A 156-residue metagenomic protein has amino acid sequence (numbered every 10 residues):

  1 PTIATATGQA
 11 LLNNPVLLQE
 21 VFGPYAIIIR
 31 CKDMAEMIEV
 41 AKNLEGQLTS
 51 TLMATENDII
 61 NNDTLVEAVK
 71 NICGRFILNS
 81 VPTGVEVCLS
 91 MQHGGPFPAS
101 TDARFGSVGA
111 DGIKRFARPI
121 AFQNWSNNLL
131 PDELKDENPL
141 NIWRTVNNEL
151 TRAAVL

Functional and structural regions predicted by a protein language model:
P1-L48: NAD(P)-dependent aldehyde/semialdehyde dehydrogenase
T2-I3, Q47, M53-L156: C-terminal segments
